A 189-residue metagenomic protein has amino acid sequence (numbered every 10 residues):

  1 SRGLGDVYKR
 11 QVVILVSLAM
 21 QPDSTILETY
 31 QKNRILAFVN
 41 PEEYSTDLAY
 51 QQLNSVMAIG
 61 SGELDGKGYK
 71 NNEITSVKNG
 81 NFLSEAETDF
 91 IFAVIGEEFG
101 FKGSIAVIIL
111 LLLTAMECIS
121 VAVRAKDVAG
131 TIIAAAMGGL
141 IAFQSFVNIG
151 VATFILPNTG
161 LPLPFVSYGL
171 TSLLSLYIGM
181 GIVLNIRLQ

Functional and structural regions predicted by a protein language model:
S1-G5: Extracellular interaction modules
D6-K102, A129: Hydrophobic, glycine- and aromatic-enriched re-entrant/interface helices and adjoining loop segments
R10, I105-L113, Y177, G181: Generic alpha-helical transmembrane segments of integral inner-membrane proteins, especially permease/transport modules
V12-S17, L140-F146: Aromatic-anchored segments of alpha-helical transmembrane domains
V94-E97, M137-I141, F165, G169: Transmembrane helix-bundle signature of multi-pass membrane transporters/permeases
F101-S145: Hydrophobic transmembrane alpha-helices and their immediate junctions
Q144-Q189: A juxtamembrane structural motif centered on a specific transmembrane helix
